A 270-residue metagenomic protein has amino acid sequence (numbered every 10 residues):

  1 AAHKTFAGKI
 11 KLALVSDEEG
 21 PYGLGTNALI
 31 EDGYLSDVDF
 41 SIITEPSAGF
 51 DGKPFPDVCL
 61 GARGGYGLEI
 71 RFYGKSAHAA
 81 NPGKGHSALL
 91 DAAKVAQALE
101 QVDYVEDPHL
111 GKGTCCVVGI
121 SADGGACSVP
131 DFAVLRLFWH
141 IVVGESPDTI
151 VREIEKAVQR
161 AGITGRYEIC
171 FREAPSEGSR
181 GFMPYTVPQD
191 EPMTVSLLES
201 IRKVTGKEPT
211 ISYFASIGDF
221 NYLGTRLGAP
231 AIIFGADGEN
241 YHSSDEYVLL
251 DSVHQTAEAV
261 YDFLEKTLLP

Functional and structural regions predicted by a protein language model:
A1-G61: Acidic/histidine-rich catalytic neighborhood of metal-dependent amide-processing enzymes
P46-P54, L60-A62, Y66-P270: Metal-dependent amide/peptide-bond hydrolase catalytic core, centered on the "pita-bread" metallohydrolase fold
